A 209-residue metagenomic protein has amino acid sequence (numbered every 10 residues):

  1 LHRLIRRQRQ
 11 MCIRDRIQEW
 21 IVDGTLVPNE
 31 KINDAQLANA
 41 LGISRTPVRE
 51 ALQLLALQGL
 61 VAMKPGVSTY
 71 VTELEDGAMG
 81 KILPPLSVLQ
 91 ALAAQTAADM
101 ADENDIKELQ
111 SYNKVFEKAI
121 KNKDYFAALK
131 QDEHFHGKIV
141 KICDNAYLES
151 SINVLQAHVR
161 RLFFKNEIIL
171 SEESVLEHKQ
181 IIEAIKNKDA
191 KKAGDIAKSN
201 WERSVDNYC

Functional and structural regions predicted by a protein language model:
L1-H2: Short, exposed "boundary/linker" segments that immediately precede the start of a downstream structural module
R6-D99, V205, C209: Short linear motifs at protein or domain termini
G66, L89, S111, E173-L176: Alpha-helix N-cap/N′ positions at the starts of helices
G80-L83, I106, F126, E172: Non-membrane alpha-helical structural segments and their capping/turn regions in soluble enzymes
E103-F164, L176-A184, K192-E202: Conserved amphipathic alpha-helical segments that form helical-bundle/coiled-coil interaction surfaces
D189: Conserved G/P- and acidic residue-centered "switch" motifs that form tight phosphate/ATP-binding loops in soluble
